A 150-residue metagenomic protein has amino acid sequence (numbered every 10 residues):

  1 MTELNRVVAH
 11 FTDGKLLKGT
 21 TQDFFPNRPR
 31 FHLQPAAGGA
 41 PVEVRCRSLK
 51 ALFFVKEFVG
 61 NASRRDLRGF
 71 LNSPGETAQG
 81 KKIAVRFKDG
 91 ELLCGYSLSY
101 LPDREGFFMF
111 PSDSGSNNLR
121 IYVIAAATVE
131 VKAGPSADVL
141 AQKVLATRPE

Functional and structural regions predicted by a protein language model:
M1-E150: Conserved RNA-binding domains used in RNP assembly and mRNA/RNA metabolism
